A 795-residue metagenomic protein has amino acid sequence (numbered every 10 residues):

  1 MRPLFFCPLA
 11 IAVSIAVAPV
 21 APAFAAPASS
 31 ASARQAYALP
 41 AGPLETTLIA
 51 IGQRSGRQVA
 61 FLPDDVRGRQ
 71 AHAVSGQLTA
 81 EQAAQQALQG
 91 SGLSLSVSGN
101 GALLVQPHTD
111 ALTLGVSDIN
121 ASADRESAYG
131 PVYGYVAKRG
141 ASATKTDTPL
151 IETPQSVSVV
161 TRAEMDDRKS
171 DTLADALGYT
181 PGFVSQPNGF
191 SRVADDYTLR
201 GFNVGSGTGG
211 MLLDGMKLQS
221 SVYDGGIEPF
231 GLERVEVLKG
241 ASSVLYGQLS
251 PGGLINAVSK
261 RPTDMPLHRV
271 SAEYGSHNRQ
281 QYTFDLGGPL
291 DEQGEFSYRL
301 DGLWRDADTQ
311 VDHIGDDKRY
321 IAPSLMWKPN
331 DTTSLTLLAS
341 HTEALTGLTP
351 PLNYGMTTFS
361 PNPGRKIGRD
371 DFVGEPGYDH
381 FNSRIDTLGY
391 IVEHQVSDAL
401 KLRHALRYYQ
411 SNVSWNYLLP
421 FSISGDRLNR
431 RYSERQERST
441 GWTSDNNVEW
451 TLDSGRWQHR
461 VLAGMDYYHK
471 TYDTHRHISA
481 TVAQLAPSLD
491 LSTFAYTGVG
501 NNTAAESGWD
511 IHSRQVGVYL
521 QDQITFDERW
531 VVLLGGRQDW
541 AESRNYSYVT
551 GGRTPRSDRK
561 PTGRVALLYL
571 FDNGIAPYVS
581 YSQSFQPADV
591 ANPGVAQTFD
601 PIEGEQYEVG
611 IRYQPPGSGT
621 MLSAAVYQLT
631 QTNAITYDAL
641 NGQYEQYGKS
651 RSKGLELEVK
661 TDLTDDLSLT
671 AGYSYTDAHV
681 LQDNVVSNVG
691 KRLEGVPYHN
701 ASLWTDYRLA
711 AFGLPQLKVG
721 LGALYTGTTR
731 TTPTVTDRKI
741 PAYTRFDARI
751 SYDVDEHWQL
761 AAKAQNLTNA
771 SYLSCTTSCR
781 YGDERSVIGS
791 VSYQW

Functional and structural regions predicted by a protein language model:
G115-A123, G134, E152, S156-R162 (+5 more regions): Periplasmic plug
F230-E233, V244-I321, P329-T333, D386 (+2 more regions): Outer-membrane beta-barrel translocator/receptor signature
R305-T309, I321-K328, T332-Q395, Y408-S439 (+3 more regions): Acidic/polar loop-and-plug regions of large Gram-negative outer-membrane beta-barrel proteins
M326-N330, S439, Q458-L462, D466-K470 (+2 more regions): Structural signature of Gram-negative outer-membrane beta-barrels, strongest in the C-terminal barrel of TonB-dependent
L388-S411, R431-Y546: Face-selective signature of the C-terminal outer-membrane beta-barrel domain
I391-Q395, K401-R407, S411-Y417, P577 (+2 more regions): Membrane-embedded beta-barrel scaffold of Gram-negative outer-membrane proteins
V461, E694-W795: Conserved C-terminal beta-signal and adjacent last beta-strands/turns of outer-membrane beta-barrel proteins
D527-R529, Q628, Q646-P733, T768-S771: Gram-negative outer-membrane beta-barrel transporters
